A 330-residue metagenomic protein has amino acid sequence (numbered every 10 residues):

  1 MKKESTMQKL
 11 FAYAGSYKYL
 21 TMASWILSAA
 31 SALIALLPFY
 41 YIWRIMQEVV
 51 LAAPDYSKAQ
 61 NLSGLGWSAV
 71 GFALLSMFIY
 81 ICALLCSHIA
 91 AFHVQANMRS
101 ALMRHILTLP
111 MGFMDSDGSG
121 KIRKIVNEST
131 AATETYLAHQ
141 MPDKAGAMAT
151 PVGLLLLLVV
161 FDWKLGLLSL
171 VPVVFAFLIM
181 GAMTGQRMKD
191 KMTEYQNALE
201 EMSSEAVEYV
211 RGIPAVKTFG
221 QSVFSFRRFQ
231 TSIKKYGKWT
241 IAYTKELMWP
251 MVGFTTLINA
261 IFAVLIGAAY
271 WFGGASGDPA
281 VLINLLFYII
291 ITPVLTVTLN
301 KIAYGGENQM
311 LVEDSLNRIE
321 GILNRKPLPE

Functional and structural regions predicted by a protein language model:
M1-A35, L51-L65, A83, S87 (+5 more regions): Membrane-integrated ABC transporters
K3, I34-W43, F72-S119, R123 (+9 more regions): Juxtamembrane helix-loop junctions of ABC transporter transmembrane domains
F11-Y19, M111, E128-L137, M141 (+6 more regions): An intracellular "coupling" helix at the cytosolic face of ABC transporter transmembrane type-1 domains
T21-M22, L62-V70, G166-L170, L286: Hydrophobic alpha-helical transmembrane segments
A30-W43, L74-Y80, P142-G185, Y243-Y288 (+1 more regions): A hydrophobic transmembrane-helix motif
G71-L75, A206, Y288-I302: Hydrophobic transmembrane alpha-helices
Q221, K245-M248, L295-I322: Cytosolic ends of transmembrane helices, especially the final helix of ABC transmembrane type-1 domains
L323-E330: Primarily ABC-family ATPase nucleotide-binding module
